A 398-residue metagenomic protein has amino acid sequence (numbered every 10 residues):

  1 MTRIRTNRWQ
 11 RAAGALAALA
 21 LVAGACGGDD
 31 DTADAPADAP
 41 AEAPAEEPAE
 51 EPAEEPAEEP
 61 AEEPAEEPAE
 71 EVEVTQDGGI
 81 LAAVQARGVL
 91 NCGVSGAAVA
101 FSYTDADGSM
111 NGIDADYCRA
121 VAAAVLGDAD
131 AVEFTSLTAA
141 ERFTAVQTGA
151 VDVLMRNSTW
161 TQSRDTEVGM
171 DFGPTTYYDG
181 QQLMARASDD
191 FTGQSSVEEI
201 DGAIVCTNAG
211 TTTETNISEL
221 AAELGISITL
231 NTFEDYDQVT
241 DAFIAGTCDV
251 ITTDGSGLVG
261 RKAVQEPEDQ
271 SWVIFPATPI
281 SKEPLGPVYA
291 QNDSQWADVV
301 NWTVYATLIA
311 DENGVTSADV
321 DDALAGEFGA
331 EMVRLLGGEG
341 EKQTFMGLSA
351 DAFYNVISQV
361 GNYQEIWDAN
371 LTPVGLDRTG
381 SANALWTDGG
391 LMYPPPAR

Functional and structural regions predicted by a protein language model:
R3-A13: Bacterial N-terminal signal peptides that target proteins for export
A20-A25: C-terminal motif of bacterial Sec signal peptides marking the signal peptidase cleavage site
G27-A37: Bacterial lipoprotein signal-peptidase II cleavage site
E71-T75, A123-V125, A187-F191, I204 (+3 more regions): Extended ligand-binding regions for polar small-molecule ligands
V74-L154, L348, L385, G389: Extracytoplasmic small-molecule ligand-binding "clamshell" domains of the periplasmic binding protein/Venus flytrap
D77, V132-T144, T192, L230-A245: Short helix-initiation/N-cap motifs at beta->coil->alpha
N91-A100, M110-V125, T159, D179-D241 (+1 more regions): Bilobed "Venus flytrap"/periplasmic-binding protein-like clamshell domains and structurally analogous long
R119, A123, G127, A131-E199 (+2 more regions): Acidic, polar ligand-binding/catalytic clefts
